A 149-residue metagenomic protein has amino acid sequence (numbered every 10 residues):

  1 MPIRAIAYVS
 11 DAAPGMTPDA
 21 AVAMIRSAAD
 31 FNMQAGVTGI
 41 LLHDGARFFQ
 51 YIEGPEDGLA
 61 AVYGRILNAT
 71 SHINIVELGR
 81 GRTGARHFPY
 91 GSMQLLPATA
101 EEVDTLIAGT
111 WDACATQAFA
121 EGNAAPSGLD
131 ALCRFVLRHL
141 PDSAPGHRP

Functional and structural regions predicted by a protein language model:
M1-P149: Charge-rich, low-complexity N-terminal segments
